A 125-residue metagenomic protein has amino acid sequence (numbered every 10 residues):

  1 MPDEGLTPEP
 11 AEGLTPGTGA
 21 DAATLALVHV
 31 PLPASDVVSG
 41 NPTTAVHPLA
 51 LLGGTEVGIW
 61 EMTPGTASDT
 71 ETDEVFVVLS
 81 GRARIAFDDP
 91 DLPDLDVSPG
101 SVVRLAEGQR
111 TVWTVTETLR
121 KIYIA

Functional and structural regions predicted by a protein language model:
M1-G58: A short, N-terminal "cap"/entry segment at the start of jelly-roll beta-barrel domains of the cupin/DSBH fold
L51-E71, E107: Conserved short histidine dyad/triad with adjacent acidic residue
D69, I85, K121-I124: Short hydrophobic/aromatic-rich beta-strand segments that constitute the beta-sheet cores of beta-sandwich/beta-barrel
E71-I85: Short, conserved beta-strand element in jelly-roll/cupin
A86-D88, T114: A generic structural motif
P90-E107: Short acidic-glycine-tyrosine-enriched beta hairpin
R104, E117-A125: A short hydrophobic beta-strand segment most commonly corresponding to one strand of the jelly-roll/cupin
Q109-V112: Short, charged beta-turn/beta-strand-edge "cap" motif at the junction between a beta-strand and an adjacent loop
